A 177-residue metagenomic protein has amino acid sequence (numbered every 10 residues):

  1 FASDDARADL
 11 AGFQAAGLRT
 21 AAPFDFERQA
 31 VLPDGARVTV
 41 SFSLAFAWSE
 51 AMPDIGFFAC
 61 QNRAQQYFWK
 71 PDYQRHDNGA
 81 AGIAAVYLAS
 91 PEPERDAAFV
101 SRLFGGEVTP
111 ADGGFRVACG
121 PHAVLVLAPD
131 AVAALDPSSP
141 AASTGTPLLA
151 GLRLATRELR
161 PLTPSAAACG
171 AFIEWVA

Functional and structural regions predicted by a protein language model:
F1-F26, L32-A177: Glyoxalase I/VOC metalloenzyme domain signal
